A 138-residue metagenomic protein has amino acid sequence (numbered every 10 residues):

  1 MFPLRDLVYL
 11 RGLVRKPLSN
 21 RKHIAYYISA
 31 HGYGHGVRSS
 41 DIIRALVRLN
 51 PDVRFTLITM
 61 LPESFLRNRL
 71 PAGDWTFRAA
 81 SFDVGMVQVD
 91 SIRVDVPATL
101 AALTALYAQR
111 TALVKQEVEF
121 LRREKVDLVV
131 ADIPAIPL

Functional and structural regions predicted by a protein language model:
F2-S19: Positively charged, low-complexity intrinsically disordered leader regions
N20-I24: Nucleotide donor/acceptor-binding cores
A25, R54-T56, L128: A structural signal for isolated positions on well-ordered beta-strands in alpha/beta enzyme cores
I28, T59-L61, A131: Short beta-strand/turn micro-motifs composed of small residues that flank or help shape donor/cofactor-binding pockets
I28-S40: A short, glycine/small-residue-rich beta-strand->loop->alpha-helix junction that serves as a flexible
I43, V47: Gly/Ala-rich phosphate-binding loop of Rossmann-like dinucleotide-binding domains, activating on the conserved
L49, V53-A108: Conserved nucleotide-sugar phosphate-binding/catalytic loop shared by glycosyltransferases and other
I92-V130, P134-I136: Conserved nucleotide-sugar donor-binding subdomain of glycosyltransferases
